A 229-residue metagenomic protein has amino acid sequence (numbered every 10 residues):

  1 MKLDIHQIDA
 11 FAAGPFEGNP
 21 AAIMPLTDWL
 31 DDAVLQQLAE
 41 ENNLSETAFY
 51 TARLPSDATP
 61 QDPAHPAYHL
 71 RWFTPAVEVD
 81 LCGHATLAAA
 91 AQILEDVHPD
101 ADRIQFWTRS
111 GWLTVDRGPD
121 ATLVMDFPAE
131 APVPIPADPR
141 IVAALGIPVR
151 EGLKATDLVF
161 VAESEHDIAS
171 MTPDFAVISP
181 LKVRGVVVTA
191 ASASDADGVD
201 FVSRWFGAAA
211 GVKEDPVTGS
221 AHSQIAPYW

Functional and structural regions predicted by a protein language model:
M1-L81, T86-W229: Active-site proximal loop and beta-alpha junction motif in alpha/beta enzyme cores
